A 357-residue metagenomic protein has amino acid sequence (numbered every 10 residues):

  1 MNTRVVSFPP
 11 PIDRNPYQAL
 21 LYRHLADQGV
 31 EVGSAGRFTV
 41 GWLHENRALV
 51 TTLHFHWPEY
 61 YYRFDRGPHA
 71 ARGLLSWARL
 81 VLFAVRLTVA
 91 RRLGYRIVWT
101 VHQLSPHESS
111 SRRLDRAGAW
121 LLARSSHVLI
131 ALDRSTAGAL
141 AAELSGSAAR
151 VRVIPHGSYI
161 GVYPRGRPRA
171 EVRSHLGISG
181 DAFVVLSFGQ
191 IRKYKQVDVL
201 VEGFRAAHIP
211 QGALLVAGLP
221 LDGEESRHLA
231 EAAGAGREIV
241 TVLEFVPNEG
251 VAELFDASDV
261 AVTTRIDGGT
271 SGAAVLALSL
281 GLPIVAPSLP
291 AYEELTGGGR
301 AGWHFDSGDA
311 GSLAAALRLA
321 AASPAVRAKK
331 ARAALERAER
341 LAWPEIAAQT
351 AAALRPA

Functional and structural regions predicted by a protein language model:
G138-A142, S158-H175: Acidic anion/phosphate-binding donor-loop and adjacent secondary structure in glycosyltransferase catalytic cores
S179-K195, V201-F204, L215: Conserved donor-binding/catalytic core segment of Leloir-type glycosyltransferases
F188, A213-R227, E244: Glycosyltransferase donor-sugar binding loop
S226-A252: Nucleotide-activated donor-binding/catalytic signature segment of Leloir-type glycosyltransferases, i.e., the conserved
V246-S258, V275, S279, E293 (+1 more regions): Short acidic alpha-helix that forms the nucleotide-activated donor recognition element in Leloir-type transferases
E253-G269, L282: Acidic donor-binding loop of glycosyltransferase active sites
G298-G311, L319-P324, E339: Conserved acidic donor-binding segment of nucleotide-sugar-dependent glycosyltransferases
A325-L354: A charged, aromatic-enriched C-terminal amphipathic alpha-helix characteristic of glycosyltransferases across folds
